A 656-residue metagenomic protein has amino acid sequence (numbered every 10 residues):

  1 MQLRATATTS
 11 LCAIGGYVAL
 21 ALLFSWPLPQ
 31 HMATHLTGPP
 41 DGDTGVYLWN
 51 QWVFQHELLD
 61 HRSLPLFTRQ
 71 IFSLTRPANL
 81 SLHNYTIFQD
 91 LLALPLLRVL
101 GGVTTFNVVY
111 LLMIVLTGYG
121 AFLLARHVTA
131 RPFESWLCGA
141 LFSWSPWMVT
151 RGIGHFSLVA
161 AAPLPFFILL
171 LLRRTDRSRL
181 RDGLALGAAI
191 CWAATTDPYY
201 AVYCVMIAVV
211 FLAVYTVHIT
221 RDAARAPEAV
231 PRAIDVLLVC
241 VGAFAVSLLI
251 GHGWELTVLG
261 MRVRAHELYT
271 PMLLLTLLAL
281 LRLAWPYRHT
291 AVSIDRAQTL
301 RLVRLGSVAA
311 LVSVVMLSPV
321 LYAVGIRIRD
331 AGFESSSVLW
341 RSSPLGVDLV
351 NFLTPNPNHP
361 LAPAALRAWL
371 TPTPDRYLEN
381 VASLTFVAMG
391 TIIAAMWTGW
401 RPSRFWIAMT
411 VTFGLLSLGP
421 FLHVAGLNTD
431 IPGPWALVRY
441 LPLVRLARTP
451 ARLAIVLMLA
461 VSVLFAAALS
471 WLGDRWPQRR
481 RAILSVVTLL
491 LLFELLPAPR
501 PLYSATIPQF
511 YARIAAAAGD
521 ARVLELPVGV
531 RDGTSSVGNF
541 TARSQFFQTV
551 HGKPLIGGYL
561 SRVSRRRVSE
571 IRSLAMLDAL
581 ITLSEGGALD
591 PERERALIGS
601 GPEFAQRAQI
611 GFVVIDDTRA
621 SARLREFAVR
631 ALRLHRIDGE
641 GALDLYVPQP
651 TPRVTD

Functional and structural regions predicted by a protein language model:
Q2, C204-L238, M261, L275-L311 (+1 more regions): Perimembrane helix-loop-helix junctions
R4-T6, I219-A233, H289-R304, T391-G433 (+1 more regions): Membrane-interface helix-loop-helix junctions at transmembrane boundaries of multi-pass membrane enzymes, predominantly
Y17, V109-V128, P132-V217, S313-M316 (+2 more regions): Membrane-embedded helix bundles of polyisoprenyl
L20-T117, S145-A162, S343-L378, F421-V438 (+1 more regions): Membrane-interface coil-to-helix junctions
T37, R151-L158, L256-Y269, S336-R341 (+7 more regions): Membrane-helix boundary/interfacial segments in multi-pass membrane proteins
D41-E57, G251-T257, M261-A265, S318-A395 (+3 more regions): Periplasmic/ER-lumenal interhelical loops and adjacent helix-loop junctions in multi-pass membrane proteins
L237-L238, G306-L311, V463-L495: Signature aromatic-anchored transmembrane alpha helix within multi-pass, membrane-resident enzymes that catalyze glycan
V338, W397, V486-D656: Extracytoplasmic
